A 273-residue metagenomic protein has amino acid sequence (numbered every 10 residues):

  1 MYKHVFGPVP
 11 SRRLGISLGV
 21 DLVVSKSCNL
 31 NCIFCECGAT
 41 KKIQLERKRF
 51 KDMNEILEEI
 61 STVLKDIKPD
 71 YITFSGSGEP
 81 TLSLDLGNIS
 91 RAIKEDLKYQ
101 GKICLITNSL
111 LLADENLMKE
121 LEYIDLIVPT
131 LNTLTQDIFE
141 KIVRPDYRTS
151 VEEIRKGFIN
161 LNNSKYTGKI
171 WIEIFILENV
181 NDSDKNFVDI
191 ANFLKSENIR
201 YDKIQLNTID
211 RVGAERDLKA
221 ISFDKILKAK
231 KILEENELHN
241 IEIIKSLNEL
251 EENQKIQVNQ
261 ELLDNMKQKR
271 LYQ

Functional and structural regions predicted by a protein language model:
M1-R13, E58, K65, N181-Q273: Auxiliary Fe-S-binding modules of radical SAM enzymes
R12-M53: Canonical Radical SAM [4Fe-4S] cluster-binding loop centered on the CxxxCxxC motif and its immediate flanking residues
S25, K42, E79-P80, N179-V180: Short strand->helix junction
C35-T40, K68-Y71, L134-I138, I170-W171: Short, basic/glycine-rich phosphate-binding loops at helix/coil junctions that contact nucleotide phosphates
A39-T73, L84-N88: Conserved alpha-helical substructure of the radical SAM core
T73-E79, N108: Glycine-rich beta-strand-to-loop/alpha-helix junction loops that act as flexible
L82-F223: Conserved AdoMet/S-adenosylmethionine-binding subsite of the radical SAM
